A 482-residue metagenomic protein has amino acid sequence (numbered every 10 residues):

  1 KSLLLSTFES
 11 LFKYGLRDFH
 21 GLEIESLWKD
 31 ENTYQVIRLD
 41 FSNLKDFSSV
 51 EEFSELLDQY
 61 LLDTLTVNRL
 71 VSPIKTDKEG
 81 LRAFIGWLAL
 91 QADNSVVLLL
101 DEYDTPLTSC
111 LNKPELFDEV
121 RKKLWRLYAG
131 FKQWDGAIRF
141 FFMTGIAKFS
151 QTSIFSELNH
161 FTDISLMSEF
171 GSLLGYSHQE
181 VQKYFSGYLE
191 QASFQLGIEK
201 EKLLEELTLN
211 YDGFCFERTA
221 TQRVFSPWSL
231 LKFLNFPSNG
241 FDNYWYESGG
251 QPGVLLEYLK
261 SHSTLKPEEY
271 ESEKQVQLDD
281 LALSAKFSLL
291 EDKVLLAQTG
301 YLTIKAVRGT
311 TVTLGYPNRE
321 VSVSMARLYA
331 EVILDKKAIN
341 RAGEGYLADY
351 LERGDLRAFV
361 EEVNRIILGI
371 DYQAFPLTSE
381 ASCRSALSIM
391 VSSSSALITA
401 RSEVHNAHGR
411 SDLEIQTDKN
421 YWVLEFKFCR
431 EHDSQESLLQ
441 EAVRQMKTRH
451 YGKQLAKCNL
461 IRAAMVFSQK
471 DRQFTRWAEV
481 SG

Functional and structural regions predicted by a protein language model:
K1-S379, S394-L397: Phosphate-binding site recognition
L88-A92, A396-K419: Active-site metal-binding core of divalent-cation-utilizing nuclease and nuclease-like domains
V97, N420-W422, I461: Structural motif
F117-K122, F428-G452: Mg2+/Mn2+-dependent nuclease catalytic core
A381, S385, I389, Y421-L424 (+2 more regions): Feature representing long, continuous alpha-helical segments
L387, S411-I415, K419-H432, R449: Conserved catalytic cores of phosphodiester-cleaving nucleases, focusing on short active-site segments
V391-T399, L455-C458: Short secondary-structure junctions
L438-V443, H450-A478: Nucleic-acid nuclease catalytic cores
